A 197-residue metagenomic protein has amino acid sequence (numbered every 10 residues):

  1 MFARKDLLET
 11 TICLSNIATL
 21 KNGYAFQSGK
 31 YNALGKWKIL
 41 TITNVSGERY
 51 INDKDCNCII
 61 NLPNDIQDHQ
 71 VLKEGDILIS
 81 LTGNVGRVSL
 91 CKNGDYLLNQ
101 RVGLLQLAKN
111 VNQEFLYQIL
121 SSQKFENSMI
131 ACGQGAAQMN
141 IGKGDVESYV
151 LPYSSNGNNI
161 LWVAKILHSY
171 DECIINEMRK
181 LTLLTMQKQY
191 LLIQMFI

Functional and structural regions predicted by a protein language model:
M1-R4, I160-I174: Hydrophobic structural patches
M1-Y24, S148, P152-Y153, G157-N158 (+1 more regions): Non-catalytic DNA-recognition/assembly elements of restriction-modification systems
L7, K54-D55, I174-T185: Short, tandemly repeated low-complexity microdomains enriched for cysteine and small residues
S15-K30, T43-E74: Sequence-specific dsDNA recognition surfaces
T41-I42, C56-S121: A short beta-sheet element
L81, Y96-G103, Q134-N158: A short glycine-rich beta-alpha junction/loop motif
